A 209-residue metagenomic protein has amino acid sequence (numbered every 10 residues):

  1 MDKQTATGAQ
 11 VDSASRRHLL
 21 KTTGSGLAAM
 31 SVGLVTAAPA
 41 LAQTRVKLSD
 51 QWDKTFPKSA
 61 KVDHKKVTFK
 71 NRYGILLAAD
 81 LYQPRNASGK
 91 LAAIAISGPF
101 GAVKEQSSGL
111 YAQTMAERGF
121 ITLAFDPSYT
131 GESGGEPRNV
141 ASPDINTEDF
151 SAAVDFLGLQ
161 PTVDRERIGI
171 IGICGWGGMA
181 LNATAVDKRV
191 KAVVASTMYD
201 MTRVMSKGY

Functional and structural regions predicted by a protein language model:
M1-H18: N-terminal secretory signal peptides
R16-L27, S31-V32: N-terminal export leaders
V46-A87: N-terminal cap/lid segment of alpha/beta-hydrolase-fold proteins
K90-P99: Short beta-strand element of the alpha/beta-hydrolase
G101-Q113: The serine-hydrolase catalytic nucleophile loop
A116-E132: Conserved alpha/beta-hydrolase
A141-Q160: Alpha/beta-hydrolase active-site loop
D155-Y209: Primarily recognizes the serine-hydrolase "nucleophile elbow" in alpha/beta-hydrolase and SGNH/GDSL folds
